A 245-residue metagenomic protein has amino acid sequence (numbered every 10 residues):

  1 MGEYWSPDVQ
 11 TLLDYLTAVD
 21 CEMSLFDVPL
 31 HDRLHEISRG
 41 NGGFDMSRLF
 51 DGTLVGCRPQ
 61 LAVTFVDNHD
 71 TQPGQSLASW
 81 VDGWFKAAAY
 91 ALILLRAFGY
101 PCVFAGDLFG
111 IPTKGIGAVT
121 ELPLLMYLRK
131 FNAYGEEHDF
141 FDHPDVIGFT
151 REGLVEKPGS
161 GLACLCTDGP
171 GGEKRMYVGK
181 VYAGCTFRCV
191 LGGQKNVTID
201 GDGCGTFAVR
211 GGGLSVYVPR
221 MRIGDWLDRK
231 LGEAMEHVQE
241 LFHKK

Functional and structural regions predicted by a protein language model:
M1-K244: Active-site-proximal helices and loops of the catalytic beta/alpha 8
